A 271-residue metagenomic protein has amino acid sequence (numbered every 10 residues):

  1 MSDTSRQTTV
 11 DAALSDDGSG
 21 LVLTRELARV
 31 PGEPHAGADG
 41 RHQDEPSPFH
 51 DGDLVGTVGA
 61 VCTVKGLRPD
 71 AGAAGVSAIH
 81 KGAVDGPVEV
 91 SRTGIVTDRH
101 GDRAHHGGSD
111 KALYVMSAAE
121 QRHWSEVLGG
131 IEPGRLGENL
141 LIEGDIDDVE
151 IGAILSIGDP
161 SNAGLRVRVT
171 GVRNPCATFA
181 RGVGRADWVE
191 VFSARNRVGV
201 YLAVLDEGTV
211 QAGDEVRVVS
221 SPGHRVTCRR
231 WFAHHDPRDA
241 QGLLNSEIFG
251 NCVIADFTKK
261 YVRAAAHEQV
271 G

Functional and structural regions predicted by a protein language model:
S2-A180, D187, H224-G271: Electropositive, beta-rich accessory/interaction domains or terminal extensions that provide binding surfaces
L141-I142, G199-D206: Short alpha-helix capping/helix-loop boundary micro-motifs
G152, E207, A212-G213: Loop/turn positions that initiate beta-strands
I157, V169, A212, V218-V219: A generic structural signal for residues embedded in beta-strands
G164, G213-D214: Residue-level signal for inorganic ion chemistry
G182-A194: Short beta-strand-turn/beta-hairpin segments enriched in glycine/proline and small hydrophobics that form edge-strand
R197-V198, D214: A structural signal for small-residue-enriched, beta-sheet-centric alpha/beta enzyme cores and oligomeric scaffold folds
